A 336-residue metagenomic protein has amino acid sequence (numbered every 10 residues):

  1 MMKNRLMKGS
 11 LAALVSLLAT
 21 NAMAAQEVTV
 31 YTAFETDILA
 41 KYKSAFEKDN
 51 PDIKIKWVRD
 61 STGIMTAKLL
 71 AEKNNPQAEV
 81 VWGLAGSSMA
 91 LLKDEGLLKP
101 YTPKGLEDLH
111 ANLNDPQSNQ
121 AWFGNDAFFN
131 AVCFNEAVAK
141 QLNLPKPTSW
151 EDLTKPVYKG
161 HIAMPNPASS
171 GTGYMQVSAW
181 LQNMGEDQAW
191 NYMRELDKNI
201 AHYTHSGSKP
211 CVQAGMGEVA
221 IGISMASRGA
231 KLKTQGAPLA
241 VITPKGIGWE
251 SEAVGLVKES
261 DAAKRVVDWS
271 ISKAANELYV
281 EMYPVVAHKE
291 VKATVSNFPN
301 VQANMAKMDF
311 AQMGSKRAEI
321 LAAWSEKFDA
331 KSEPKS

Functional and structural regions predicted by a protein language model:
T20-A24: Sec/Tat signal peptide C-region and signal peptidase I cleavage site
A25-A90, V212: Early extracytoplasmic/lumenal segment of secretory-pathway proteins
A33-A40, Q77-E218: Extracytoplasmic ligand-binding site segments that recognize negatively charged/polar headgroups
S87-L91, G215-P238: A ligand-binding cleft/hinge motif common to bilobed small-molecule-binding domains
A111, Y192-D197, Y203-T204, K233-K258 (+2 more regions): Periplasmic-binding protein-like
C133-V138, S178, E250-A262, S270 (+1 more regions): A bilobed periplasmic-binding-protein/Venus flytrap-type ligand-binding module shared by bacterial periplasmic
V157-P165, S270-K292: Periplasmic-binding protein-like
D187-Q188, A287-S336: An extracytoplasmic/periplasmic, membrane-proximal ligand-sensing/linker region
